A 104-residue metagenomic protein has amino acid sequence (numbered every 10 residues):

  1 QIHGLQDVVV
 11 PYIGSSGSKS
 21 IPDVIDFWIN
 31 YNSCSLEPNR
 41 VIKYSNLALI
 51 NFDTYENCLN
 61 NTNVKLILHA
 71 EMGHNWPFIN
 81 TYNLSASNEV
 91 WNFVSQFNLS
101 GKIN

Functional and structural regions predicted by a protein language model:
Q1-N104: Flexible, surface-exposed loop/gating regions in the mature catalytic domains of secreted/periplasmic hydrolases
